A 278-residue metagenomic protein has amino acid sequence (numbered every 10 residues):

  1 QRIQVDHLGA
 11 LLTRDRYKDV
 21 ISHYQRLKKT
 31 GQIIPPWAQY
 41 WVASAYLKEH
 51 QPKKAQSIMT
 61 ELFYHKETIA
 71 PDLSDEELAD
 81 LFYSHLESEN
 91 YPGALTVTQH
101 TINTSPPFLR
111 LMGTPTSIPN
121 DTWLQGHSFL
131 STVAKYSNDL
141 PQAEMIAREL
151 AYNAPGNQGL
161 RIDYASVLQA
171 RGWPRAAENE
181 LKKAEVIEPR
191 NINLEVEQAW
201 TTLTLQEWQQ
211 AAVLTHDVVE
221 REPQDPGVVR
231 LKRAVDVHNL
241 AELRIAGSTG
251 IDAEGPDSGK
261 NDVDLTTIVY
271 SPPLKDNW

Functional and structural regions predicted by a protein language model:
Q1-G9, T13-R16, W37-S44, K48-H50 (+8 more regions): Transmembrane beta-barrel domains of bacterial outer-membrane proteins
R26-L27, L62, T101, E149-L150 (+2 more regions): Canonical positions in the second alpha-helix
G31, T68-A70, G113-Q125, K232-D236: TPR-adjacent "capping" and linker segments in tetratricopeptide-repeat scaffold/adaptor proteins
Q32, A70-D72, L78, P119-N120 (+2 more regions): Inter-repeat boundary and helix-capping residues of tandem alpha-helical solenoids
Q32-I33, E67, P106, P155 (+2 more regions): Short coil turns that delineate tetratricopeptide repeat
Q125-G126, L160: Long, compositionally biased charged/polar stretches
